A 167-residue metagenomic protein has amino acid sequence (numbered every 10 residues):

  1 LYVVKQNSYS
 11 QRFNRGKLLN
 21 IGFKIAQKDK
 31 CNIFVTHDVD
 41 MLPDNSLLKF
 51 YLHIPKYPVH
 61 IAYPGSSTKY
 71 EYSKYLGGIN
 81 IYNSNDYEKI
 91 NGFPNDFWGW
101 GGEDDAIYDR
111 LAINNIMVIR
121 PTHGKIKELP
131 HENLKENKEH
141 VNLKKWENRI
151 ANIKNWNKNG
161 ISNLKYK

Functional and structural regions predicted by a protein language model:
L1-C31, T68: Active-site-proximal specificity loops/subdomain of glycosyltransferases
L1-Y2, T36, N45-L47, I90-N91 (+1 more regions): Intrinsically disordered, low-complexity regions enriched in proline, serine, glycine and charged residues
R15-K17, L47-F50, G102-D105: Short coil/turn segments at secondary-structure boundaries
K30-D44: Short beta-strand-to-loop acidic/aromatic patch adjacent to the donor-nucleotide binding site
D44-T68: Conserved donor-nucleotide/metal-binding helix-loop-beta segment in metal-dependent transferases, i.e., the alpha-helix
G65-Y82, K89, G99: A recurrent flexible, glycine/aromatic-enriched loop bordering the glycosyltransferase active site that acts as
D96-G99, D105-K167: C-terminal catalytic/acceptor-binding lobe
